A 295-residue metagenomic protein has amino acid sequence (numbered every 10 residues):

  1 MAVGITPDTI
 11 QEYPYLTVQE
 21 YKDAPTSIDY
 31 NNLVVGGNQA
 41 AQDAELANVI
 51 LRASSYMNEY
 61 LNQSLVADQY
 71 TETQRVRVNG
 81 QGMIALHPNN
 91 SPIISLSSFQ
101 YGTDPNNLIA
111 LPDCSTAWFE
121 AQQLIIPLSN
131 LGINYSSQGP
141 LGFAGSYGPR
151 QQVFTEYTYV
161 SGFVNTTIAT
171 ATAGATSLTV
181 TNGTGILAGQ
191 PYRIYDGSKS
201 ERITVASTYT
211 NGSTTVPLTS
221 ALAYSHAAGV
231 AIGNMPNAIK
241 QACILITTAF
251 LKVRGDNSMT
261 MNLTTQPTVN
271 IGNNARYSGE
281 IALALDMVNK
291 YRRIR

Functional and structural regions predicted by a protein language model:
M1-R295: Divalent metal-cofactor coordination and adjacent catalytic microenvironments
